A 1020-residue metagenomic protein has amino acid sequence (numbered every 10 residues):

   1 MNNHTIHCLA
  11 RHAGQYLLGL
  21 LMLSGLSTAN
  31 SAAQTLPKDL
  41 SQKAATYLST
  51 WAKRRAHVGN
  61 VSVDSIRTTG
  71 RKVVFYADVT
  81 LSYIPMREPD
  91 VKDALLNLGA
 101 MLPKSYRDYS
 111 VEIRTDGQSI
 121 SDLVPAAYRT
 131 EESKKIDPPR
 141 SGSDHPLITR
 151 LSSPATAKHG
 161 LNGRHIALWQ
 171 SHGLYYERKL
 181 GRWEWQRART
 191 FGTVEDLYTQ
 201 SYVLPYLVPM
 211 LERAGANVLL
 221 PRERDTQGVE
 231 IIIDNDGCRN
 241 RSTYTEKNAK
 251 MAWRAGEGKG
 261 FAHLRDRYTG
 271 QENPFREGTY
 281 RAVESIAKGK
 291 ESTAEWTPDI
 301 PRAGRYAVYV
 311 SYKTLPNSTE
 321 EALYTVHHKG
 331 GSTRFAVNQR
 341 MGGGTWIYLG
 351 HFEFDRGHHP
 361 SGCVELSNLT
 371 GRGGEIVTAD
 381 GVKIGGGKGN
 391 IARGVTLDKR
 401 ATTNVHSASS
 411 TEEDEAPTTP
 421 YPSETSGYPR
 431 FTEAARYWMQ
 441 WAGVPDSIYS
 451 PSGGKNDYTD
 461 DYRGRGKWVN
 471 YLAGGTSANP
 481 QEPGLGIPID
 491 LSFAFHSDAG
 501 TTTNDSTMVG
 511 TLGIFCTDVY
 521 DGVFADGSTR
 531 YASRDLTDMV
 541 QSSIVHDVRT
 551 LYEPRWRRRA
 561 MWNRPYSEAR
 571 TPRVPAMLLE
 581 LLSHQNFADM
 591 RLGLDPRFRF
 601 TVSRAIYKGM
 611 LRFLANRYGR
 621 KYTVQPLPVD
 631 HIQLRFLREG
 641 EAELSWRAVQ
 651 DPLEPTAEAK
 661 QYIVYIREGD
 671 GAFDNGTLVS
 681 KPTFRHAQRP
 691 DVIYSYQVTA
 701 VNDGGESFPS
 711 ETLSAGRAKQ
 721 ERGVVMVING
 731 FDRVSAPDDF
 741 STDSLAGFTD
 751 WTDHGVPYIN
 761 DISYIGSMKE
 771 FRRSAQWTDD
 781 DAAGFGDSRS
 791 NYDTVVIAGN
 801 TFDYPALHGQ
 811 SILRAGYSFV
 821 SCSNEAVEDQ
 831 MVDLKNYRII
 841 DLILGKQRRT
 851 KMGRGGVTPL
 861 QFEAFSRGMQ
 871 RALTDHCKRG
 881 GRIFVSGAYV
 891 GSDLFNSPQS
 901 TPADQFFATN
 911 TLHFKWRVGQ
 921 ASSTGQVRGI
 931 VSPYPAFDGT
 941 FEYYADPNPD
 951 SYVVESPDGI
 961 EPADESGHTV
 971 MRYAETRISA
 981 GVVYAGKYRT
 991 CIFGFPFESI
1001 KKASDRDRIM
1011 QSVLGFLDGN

Functional and structural regions predicted by a protein language model:
A77-E184, A379-E424, T742-F748, H754-D761 (+1 more regions): Non-catalytic propeptide/linker segments at domain boundaries
F191, E195, Y206-A214, R222-E223 (+3 more regions): Aromatic-Pro/Gly-enriched surface loop or interdomain linker that acts as a lid/target-recognition segment
S292-P316: A short beta-strand element within beta-rich, extracytoplasmic domains of secreted/secretory-pathway proteins
P360-C363, L369, G381, G385-G389 (+4 more regions): Active-site-adjacent mobile loop/cap segments within catalytic or ligand-binding domains
E413-Y421, G427, T432-R530, R534 (+1 more regions): Active-site microenvironments of hydrolase-like enzyme catalytic domains
F613-T656, G704-G723: Pro/Thr/Ser/Gly-rich low-complexity, intrinsically disordered linker/stalk tracts
R685-G705: Beta-strand-rich modules
K846-S951, S966-G967, D1005, I1009: A glycine-rich, often tryptophan-bearing local segment used as a flexible ligand/cofactor-contacting loop or short
